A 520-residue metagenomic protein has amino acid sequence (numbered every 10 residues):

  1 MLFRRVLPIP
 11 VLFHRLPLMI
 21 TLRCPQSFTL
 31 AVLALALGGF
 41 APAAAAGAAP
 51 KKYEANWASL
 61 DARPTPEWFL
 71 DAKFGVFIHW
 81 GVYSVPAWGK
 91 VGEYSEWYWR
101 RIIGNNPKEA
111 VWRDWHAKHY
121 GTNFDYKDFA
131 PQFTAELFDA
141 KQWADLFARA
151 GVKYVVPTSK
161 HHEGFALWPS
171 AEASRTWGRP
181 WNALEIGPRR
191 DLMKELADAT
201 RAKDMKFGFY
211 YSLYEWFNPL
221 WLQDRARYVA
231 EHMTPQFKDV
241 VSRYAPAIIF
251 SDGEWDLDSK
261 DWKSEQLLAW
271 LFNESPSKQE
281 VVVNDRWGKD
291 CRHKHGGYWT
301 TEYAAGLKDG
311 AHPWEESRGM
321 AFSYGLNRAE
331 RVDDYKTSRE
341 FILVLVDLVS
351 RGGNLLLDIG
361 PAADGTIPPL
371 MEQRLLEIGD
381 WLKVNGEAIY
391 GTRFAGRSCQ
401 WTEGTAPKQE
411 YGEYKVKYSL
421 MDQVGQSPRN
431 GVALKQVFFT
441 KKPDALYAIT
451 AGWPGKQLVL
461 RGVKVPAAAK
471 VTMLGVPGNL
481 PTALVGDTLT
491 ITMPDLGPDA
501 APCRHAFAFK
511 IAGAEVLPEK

Functional and structural regions predicted by a protein language model:
M1-L2, G325: Accessible peptide chain termini
L2-L30: Bacterial N-terminal signal peptides that target proteins for export
S27-G39: Bacterial N-terminal signal peptides
A31, A43-A46: Cleavable N-terminal signal peptides
A46-K520: Mature catalytic domains of secreted/periplasmic carbohydrate-active enzymes
